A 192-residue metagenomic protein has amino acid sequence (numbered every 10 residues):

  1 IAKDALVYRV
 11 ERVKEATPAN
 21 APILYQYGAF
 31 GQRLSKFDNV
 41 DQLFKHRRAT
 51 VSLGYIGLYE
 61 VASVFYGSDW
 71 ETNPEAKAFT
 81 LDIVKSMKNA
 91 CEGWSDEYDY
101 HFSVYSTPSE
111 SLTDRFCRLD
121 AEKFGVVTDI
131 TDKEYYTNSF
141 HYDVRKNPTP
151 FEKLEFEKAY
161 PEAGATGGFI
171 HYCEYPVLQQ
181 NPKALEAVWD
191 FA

Functional and structural regions predicted by a protein language model:
I1-A192: Long, C-terminal-biased catalytic regions of enzyme "large/alpha" subunits
